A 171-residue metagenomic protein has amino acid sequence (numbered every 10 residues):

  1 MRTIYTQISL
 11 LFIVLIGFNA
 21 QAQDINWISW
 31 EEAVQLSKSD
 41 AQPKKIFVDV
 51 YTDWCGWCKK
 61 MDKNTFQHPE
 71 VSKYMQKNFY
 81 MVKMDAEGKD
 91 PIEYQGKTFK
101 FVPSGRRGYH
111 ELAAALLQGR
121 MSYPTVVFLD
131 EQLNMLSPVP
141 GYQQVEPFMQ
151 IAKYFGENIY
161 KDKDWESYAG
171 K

Functional and structural regions predicted by a protein language model:
M1-D24: Bacterial Sec-dependent N-terminal signal peptides
N26-I46, M75: A short beta-strand-turn-helix
A41-G56, M81: Short active-site neighborhood of thiol/selenol oxidoreductases, capturing the structured segment around
K45, V102-V127: Structural micro-motif
K59-Q76: Typically the conserved alpha-helix immediately C-terminal to a functionally engaged Cys/Sec in thioredoxin-like
Y74-Y94: Structural microenvironment flanking redox-active thiols in thiol-disulfide oxidoreductases
M81, A115, S122-V139: A short, hydrophobic beta-strand/beta-hairpin element that forms part of a small beta-sheet core
M135-K171: Thiol-/selenol-based redox modules, centered on thioredoxin-like and closely related oxidoreductase domains
